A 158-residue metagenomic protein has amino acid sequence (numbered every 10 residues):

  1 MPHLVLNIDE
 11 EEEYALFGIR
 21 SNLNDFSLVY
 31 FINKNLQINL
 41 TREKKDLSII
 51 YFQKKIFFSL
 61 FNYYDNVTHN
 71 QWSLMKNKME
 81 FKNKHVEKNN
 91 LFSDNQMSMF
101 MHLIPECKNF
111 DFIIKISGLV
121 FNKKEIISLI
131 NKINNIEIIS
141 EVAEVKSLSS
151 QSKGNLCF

Functional and structural regions predicted by a protein language model:
M1-I8, D46-N62: Short N-terminal helix-initiation segments at or just after the protein's N-terminus
H3-E10, S98-F110: Short, flexible, solvent-exposed loop/turn segments with mixed acidic/basic and small polar residues
L6-N24: Terminal, regulation- and interaction-focused segments at domain boundaries
E13-L16, Q71, K108-I113: Short, surface-exposed beta-edge/turn micro-motifs
S21-F52, N62: Aromatic- and glycine-enriched beta-alpha-beta binding-site module
N24-V29, V67-Q71, K82, V120-E125: Short, surface-exposed beta-strand/loop "edge" segments at domain boundaries and coil↔beta transitions
Y51-M97: Surface-exposed, low-hydrophobicity interaction/linker segments
M101, N109-F158: Glycine-rich, aromatic-bearing surface loops/beta-hairpins
